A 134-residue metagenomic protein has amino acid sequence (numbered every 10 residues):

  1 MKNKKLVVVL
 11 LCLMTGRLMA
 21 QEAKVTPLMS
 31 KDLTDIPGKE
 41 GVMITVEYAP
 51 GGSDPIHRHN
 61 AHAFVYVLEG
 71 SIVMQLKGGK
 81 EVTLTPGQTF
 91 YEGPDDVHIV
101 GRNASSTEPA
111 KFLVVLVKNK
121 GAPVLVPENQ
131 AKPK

Functional and structural regions predicted by a protein language model:
K2-V42, Q75, Y91, P109 (+1 more regions): A short, N-terminal "cap"/entry segment at the start of jelly-roll beta-barrel domains of the cupin/DSBH fold
P27-K31, T85, H98-V100: Short structured motifs
M29-H62: N-terminal targeting signals for Sec/Tat export/insertion, comprising classic cleavable signal peptides
L33, P37, Y48, G78-D95: Short acidic-glycine-tyrosine-enriched beta hairpin
G38, R58, Y66, T83 (+1 more regions): Extracellular/periplasmic catalytic domains that process cell-envelope and extracellular macromolecules
S53-P55, V73, F90, P94-N103: Histidine-centered metal-chelating micro-motifs
H62-M74: Short, conserved beta-strand element in jelly-roll/cupin
E81, D96-A122: Ligand-binding loop in jelly-roll beta-barrel domains
